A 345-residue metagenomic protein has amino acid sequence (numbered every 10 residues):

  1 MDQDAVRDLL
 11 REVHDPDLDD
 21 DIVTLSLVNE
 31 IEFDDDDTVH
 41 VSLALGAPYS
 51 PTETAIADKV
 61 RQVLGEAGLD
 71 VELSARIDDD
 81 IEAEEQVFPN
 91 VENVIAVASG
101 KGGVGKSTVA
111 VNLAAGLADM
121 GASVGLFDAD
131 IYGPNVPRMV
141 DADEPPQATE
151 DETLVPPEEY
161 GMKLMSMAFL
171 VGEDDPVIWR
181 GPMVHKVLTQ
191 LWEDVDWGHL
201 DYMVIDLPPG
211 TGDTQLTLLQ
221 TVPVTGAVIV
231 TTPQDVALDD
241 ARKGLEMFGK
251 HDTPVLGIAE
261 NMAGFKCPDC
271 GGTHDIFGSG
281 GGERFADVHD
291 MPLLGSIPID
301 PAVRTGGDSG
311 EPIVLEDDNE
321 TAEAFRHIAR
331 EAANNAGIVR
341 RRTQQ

Functional and structural regions predicted by a protein language model:
M1-N29, F33, L69: N-proximal, solvent-exposed amphipathic alpha-helical segments enriched in charged/polar residues
Q3, L25, L45, A57-D58 (+2 more regions): C-terminal lobe/tail of nucleotide-utilizing enzymes
L10, V28, V91, G102 (+10 more regions): Residue-level signature of catalytic and energy-coupling elements of molecular machines, predominantly ATP/GTP-dependent
T24-L27, I31-A98: Extreme N-terminal, non-catalytic leader segments that precede Walker-type/kinase nucleotide-binding cores
V94-D128, V140, H185, L245 (+1 more regions): Walker A/P-loop phosphate-binding motif and the immediately C-terminal alpha-helix
G121-D174, W179-G181, H185-W192: Phosphate-binding loop that captures ATP/GTP phosphates
E193-D196, Q215-V236, A241: Inter-motif core of Ras-like GTPase G domains
L238-V255: Conserved C-terminal guanine-recognition region of P-loop GTPase G domains, centered on the G4
